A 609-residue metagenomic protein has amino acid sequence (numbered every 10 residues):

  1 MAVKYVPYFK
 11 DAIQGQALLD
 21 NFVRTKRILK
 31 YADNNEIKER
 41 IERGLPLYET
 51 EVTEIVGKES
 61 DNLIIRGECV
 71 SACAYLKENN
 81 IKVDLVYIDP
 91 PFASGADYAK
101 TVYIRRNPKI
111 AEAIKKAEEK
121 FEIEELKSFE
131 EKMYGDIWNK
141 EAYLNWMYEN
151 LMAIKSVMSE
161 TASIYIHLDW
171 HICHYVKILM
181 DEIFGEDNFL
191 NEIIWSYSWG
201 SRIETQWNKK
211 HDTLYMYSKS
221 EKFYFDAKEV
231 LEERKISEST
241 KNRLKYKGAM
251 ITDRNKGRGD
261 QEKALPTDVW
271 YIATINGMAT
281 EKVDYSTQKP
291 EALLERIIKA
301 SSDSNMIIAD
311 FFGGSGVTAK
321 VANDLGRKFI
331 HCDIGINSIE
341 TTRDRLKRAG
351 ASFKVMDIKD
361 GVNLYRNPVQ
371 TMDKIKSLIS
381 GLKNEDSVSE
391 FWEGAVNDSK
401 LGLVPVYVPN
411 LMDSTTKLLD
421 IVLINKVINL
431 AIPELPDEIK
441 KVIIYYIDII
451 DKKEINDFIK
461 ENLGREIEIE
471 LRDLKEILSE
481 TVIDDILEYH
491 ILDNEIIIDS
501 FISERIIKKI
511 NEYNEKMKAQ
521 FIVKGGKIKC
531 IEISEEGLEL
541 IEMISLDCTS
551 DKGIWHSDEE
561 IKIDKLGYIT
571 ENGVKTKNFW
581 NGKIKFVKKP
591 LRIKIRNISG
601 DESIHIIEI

Functional and structural regions predicted by a protein language model:
M1-V56, D61, V70, K77 (+7 more regions): Accessory, often C-terminal, charged low-complexity segments
L45-R66, N79, L85-P90, S94-V102 (+1 more regions): Nucleic acid-processing catalytic cores of prokaryotic defense/repair systems
V52-G57, E125-I137, I272-V283: Short glycine/proline-rich turn/loop motifs
C69-A72, Y143-L151, V157, V176 (+2 more regions): Alpha-helical packing segments of well-folded alpha/beta enzyme cores
I81-S163, H171, A227-T252, K256 (+1 more regions): SAM-dependent methyltransferase catalytic-core segment centered on the flexible catalytic loop and adjoining short
K82-K100, M180, I308-A322, H331-C332 (+4 more regions): Conserved proline-anchored active-site loop of SAM-dependent methyltransferases that bridges a beta-strand
N150, I164, V176, K289-I298 (+1 more regions): Extended, hydrophobic alpha-helical segments in both membrane/secreted and soluble proteins
S156-M158, H167, I183, S301: Conserved helix-to-beta-strand junction in the class I
